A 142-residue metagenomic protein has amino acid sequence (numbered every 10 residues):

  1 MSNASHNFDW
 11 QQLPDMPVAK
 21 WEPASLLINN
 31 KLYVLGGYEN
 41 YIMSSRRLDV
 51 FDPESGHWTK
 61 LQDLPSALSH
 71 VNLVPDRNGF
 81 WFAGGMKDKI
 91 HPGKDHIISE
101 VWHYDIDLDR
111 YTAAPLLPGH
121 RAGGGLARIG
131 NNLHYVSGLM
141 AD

Functional and structural regions predicted by a protein language model:
M1-D142: Kelch-like beta-propeller repeat domains
